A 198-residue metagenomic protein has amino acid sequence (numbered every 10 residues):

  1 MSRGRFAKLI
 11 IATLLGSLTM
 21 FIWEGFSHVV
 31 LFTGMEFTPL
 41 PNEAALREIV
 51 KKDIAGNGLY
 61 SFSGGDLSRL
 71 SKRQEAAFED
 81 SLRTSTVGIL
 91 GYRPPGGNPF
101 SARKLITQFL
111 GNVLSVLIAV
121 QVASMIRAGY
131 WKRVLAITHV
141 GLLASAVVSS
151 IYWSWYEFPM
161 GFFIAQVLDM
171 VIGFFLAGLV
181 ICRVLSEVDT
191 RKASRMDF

Functional and structural regions predicted by a protein language model:
M1-R3, L185-F198: Short, charged juxtamembrane terminal tails flanking transmembrane helices
R5-T19: Alpha-helical transmembrane segments and their helix-start/interface "positive-inside/aromatic belt" motifs in integral
L9, T13, A123-L142, R191: Internal alpha-helical transmembrane segments of multi-pass membrane proteins
G16-E24, G111, S115, A119 (+4 more regions): Alpha-helical transmembrane segments of multipass membrane proteins
F21-Q74: Aromatic-rich transmembrane-lumenal/periplasmic boundary elements in polytopic membrane proteins
G64-V113: Individual transmembrane alpha-helix segments
S145-E157: Transmembrane alpha-helical segments of integral membrane proteins
F158-D169: Non-cytosolic membrane-interface motifs at loop->transmembrane helix junctions
